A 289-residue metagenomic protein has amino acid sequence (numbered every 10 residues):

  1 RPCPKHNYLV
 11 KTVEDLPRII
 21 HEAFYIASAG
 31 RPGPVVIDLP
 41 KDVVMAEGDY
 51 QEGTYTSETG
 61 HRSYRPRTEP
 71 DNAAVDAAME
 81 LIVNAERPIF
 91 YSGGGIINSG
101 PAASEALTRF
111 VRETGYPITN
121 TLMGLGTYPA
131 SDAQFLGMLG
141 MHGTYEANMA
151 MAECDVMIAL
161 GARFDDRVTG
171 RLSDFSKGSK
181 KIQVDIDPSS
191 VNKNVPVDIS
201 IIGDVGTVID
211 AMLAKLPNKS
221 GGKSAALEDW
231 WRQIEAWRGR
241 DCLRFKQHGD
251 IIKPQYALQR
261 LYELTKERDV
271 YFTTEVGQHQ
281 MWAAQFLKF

Functional and structural regions predicted by a protein language model:
R1-K5, Y50-S63, T127-A130, Q233-F245: Gly-rich Lys/Arg/Thr-decorated short loops/hinges at beta-loop-alpha junctions or inter-strand turns that position
R1-R18, K41, G124-R232: Glycine-rich, acidic loop regions that bind phosphate or pyrophosphate groups
E22, I26-I82: Conformationally flexible catalytic loops at phosphate/diphosphate-handling active centers
I26-R31, A74-F90, F110, M151-E153 (+1 more regions): Glycine-rich phosphate/diphosphate-binding loops that line cofactor/substrate pockets in enzymes
L39-V44, G94-I96, P188, V276-Q278: Glycine-rich beta-alpha junction loops
S99-P101, D165-G170, M281: Short glycine/serine/threonine-rich phosphate/pyrophosphate-binding segments that cradle anionic phosphate groups
Q233-F289: Active-site diphosphate/adenylate-binding microenvironment
